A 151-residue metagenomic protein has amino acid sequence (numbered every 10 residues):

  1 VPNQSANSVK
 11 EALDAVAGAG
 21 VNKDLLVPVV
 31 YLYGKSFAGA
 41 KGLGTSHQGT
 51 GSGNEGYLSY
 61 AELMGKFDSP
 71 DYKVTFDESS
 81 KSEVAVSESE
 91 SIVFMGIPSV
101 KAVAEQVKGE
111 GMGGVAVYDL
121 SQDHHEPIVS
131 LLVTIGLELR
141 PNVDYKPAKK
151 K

Functional and structural regions predicted by a protein language model:
V1-G65: Substrate-binding surface in catalytic domains of secreted glycosidases
N3, V93-M95, L120-E126: Acidic-and-aromatic substrate-binding clefts and catalytic sites of carbohydrate-active enzymes
A6-D14, V100, A104, V129-G136: Generic structural signal for well-ordered alpha-helices, preferentially at hydrophobic/aromatic core positions
D24, P70-K73, A85, G136 (+1 more regions): Short, flexible coil/linker elements and helix-boundary hinge sites characteristic of intrinsically disordered
P28, V107, V115: Conserved, mostly hydrophobic/aromatic
Y31-L32, Y118-L120: Acidic carboxylate-rich catalytic motifs and surrounding loops in phosphoryl-/glycosyl-chemistry enzymes
S52-M112: Hydrophobic, secondary-structure "cap" segments at the distal end of domains
Q106, S121-K151: Aromatic-rich peripheral "rim/lid" segments of glycoside hydrolase catalytic domains that contact and position glycan
